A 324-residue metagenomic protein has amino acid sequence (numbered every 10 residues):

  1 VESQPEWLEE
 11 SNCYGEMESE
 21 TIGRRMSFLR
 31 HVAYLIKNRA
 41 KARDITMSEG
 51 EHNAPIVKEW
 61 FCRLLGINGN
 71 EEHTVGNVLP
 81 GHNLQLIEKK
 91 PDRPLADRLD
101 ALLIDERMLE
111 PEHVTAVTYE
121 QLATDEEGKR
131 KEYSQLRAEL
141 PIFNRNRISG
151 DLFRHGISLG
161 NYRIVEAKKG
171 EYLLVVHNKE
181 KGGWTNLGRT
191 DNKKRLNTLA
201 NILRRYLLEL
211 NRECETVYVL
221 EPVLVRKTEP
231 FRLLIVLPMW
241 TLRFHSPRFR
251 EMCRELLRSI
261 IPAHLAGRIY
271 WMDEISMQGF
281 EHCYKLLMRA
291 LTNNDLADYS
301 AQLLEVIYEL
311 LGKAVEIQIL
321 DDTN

Functional and structural regions predicted by a protein language model:
V1-L159, E166-E171, H177-W184, G188-N324: Compositionally biased, low-complexity/repeat regions
